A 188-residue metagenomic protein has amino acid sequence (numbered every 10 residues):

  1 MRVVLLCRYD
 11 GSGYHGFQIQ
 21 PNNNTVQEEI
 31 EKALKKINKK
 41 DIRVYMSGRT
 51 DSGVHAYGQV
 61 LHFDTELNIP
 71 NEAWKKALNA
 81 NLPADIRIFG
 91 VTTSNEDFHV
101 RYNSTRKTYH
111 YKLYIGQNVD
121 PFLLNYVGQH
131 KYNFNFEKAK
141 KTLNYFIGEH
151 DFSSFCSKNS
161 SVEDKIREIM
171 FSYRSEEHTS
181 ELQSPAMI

Functional and structural regions predicted by a protein language model:
M1-S180, S184: Structured-RNA-binding interfaces characteristic of tRNA pseudouridine synthases
